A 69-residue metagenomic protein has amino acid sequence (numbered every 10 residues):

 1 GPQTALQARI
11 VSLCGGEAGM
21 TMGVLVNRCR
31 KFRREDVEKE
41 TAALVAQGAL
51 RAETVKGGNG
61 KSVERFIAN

Functional and structural regions predicted by a protein language model:
G1, K39, K56: Phosphate-binding/switch region of NTP-binding enzymes
G1-V11: Short alpha-helical segments that sit at the start of domains
A5, M20, E35, K39: Charged, alpha-helix-enriched surfaces in structured cytosolic catalytic cores of large nucleotide-utilizing machines
V11, V26, E38-T41: Generic hydrophobic alpha-helical scaffold/packing signal
G16-C29: Short acidic, hydrophobic short linear motifs in intrinsically disordered regions
K31-A46: Short amphipathic alpha-helical interaction segments
V45-K56: A short, conserved structural fragment
V55-N69: Short, cationic-aromatic polyanion-contact patches
